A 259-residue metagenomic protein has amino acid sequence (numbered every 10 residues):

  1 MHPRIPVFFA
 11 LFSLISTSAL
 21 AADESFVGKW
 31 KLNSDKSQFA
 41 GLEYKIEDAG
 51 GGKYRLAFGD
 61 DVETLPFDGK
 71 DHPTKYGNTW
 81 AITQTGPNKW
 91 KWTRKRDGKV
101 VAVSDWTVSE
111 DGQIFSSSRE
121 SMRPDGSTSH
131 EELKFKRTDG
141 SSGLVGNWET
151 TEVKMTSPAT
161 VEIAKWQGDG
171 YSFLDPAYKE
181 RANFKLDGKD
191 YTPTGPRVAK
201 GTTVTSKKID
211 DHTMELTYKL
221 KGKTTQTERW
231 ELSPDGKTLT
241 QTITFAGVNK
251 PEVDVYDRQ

Functional and structural regions predicted by a protein language model:
M1, A21-A22: Absolute protein N-terminus
M1-F8: Bacterial N-terminal signal peptides that target proteins for export
F8-T17: Bacterial N-terminal signal peptides
A22-Q259: Hydrophobic small-molecule pocket/channel-lining residues, especially in calycin-type beta-barrels
